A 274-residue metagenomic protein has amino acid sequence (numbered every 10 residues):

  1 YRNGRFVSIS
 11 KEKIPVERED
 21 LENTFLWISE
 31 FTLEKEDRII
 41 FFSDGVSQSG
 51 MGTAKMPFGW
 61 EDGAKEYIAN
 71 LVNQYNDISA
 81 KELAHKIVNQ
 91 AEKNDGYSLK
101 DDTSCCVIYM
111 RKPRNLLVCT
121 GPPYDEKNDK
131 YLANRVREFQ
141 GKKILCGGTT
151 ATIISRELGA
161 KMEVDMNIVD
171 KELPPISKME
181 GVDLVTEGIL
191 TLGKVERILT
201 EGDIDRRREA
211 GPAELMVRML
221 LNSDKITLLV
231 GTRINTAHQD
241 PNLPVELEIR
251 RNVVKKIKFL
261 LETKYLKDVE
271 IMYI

Functional and structural regions predicted by a protein language model:
Y1-K267, Y273: Conserved subregion of the PPM/PP2C metallophosphatase catalytic domain
